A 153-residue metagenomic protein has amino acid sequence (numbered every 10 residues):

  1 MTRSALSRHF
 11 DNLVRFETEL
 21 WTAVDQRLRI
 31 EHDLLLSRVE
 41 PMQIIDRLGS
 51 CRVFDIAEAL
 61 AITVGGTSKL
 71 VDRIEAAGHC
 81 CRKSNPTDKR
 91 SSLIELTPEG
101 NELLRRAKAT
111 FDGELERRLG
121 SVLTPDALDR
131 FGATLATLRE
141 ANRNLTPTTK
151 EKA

Functional and structural regions predicted by a protein language model:
M1-H32, D129, L135-T137, L145 (+2 more regions): N-terminal leader segment of winged-helix/HTH proteins
D11, E40-I44, S68-K69: Base-recognition residues in the alpha-helical recognition helix of bacterial helix-turn-helix
F16, L20, V24, L60 (+3 more regions): Alpha-helical linker/hinge and terminal dimerization helices associated with HTH transcriptional regulators
T22-T63, A77, P147: N-terminal helix-turn-helix DNA-binding core of bacterial DNA-binding proteins
V53-F54, G65, D72, S92: Residues within helix-turn-helix
L70, T134: Residues in the recognition helix of alpha-helical DNA-binding motifs
D72-R130: Charged, amphipathic alpha-helical coiled-coil/dimerization segments
